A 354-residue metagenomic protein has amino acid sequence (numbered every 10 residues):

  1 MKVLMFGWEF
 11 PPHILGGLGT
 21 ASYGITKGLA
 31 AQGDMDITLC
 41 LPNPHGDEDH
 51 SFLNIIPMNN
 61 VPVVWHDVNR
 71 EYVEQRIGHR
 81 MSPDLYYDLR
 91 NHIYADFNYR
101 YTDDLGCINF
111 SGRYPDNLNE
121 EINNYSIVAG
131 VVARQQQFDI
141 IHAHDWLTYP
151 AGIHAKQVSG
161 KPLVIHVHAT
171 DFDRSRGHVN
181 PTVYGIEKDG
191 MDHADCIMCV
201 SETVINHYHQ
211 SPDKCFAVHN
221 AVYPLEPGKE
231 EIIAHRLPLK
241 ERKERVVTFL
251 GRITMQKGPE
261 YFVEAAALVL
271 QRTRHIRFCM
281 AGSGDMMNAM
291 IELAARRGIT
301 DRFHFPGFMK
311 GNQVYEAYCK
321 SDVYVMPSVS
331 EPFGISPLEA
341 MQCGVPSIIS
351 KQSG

Functional and structural regions predicted by a protein language model:
M35-A133: A conserved catalytic-core segment of Leloir-type glycosyltransferases
S175-H178, V222-P238: Acidic anion/phosphate-binding donor-loop and adjacent secondary structure in glycosyltransferase catalytic cores
M198, K240-A266: Conserved donor-binding/catalytic core segment of Leloir-type glycosyltransferases
T203, A221: Carbohydrate-associated surface elements
A289-M309: Nucleotide-activated donor-binding/catalytic signature segment of Leloir-type glycosyltransferases, i.e., the conserved
F308-M309, E316-S321: Short alpha-helical donor nucleotide-sugar binding micro-motif in glycosyltransferases
V329: Aromatic "clamp/platform" in nucleotide-sugar-dependent glycosyltransferases that forms part of the donor/acceptor
P346-I349: Short hydrophobic beta-strand element within catalytic cores of glycosyltransferases and related nucleotide-activated
